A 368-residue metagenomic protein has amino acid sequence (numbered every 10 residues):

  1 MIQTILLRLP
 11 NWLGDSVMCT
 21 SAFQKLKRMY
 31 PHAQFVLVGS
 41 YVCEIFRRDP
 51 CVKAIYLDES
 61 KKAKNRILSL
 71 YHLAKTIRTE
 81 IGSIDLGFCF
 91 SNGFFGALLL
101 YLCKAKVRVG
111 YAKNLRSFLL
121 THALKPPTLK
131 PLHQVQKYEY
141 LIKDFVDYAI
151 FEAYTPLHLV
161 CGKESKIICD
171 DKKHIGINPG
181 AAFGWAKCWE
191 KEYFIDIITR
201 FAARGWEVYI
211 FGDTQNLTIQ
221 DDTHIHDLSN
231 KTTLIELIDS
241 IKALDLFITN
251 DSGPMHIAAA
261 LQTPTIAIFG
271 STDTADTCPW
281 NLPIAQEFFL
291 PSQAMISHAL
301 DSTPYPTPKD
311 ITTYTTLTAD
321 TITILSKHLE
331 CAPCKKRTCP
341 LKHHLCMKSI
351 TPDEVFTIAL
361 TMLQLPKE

Functional and structural regions predicted by a protein language model:
M1-E368: Catalytic machinery of carbohydrate-active enzymes, primarily nucleotide-sugar-dependent glycosyltransferases
